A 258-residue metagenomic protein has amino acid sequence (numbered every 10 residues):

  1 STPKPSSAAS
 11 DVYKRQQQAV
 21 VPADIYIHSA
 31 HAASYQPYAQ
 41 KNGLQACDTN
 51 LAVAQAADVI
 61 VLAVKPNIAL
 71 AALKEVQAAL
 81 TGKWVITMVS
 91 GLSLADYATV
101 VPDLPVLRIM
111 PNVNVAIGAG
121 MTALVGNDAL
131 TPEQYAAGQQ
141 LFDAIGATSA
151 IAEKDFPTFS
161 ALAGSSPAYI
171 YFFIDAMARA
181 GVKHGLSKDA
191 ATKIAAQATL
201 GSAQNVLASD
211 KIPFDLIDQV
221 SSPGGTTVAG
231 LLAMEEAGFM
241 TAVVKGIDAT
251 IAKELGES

Functional and structural regions predicted by a protein language model:
S1-A9, Y13: Single conserved hydrophobic/aromatic residue that forms the stacking wall/gate of nucleotide- or nucleobase-binding
D11, A32-P37, K41-N42, N50-L124: Rossmann-like NAD(P)(H) cofactor-binding subdomain of soluble oxidoreductases
Q18-Y38: NAD(P)-binding Rossmann-fold cofactor-contacting core
I25, D96-P105, M121-F159, Y171-S209 (+1 more regions): Internal alpha-helical scaffold of NAD(P)-dependent oxidoreductase catalytic cores
I25, Y35, V53, A69 (+3 more regions): Small-residue helix-packing motif on alpha-helices
Q45-N50, S149: Short acidic-hydrophobic, aromatic-tinged amphipathic segments that line or gate anion-handling sites
A196-S258: NAD(P)-dependent Rossmann-like dehydrogenase/reductase catalytic/cofactor-binding core
